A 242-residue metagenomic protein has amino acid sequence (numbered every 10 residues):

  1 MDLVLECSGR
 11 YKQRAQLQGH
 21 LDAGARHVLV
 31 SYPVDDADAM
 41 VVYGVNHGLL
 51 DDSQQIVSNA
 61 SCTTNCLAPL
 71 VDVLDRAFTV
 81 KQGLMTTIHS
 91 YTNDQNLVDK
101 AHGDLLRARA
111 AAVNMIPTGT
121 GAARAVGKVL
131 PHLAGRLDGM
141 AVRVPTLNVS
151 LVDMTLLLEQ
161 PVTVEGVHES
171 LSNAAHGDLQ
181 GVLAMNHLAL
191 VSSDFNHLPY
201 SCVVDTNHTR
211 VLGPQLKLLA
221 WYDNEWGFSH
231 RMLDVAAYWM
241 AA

Functional and structural regions predicted by a protein language model:
M1-A108, R210, M232-V235: N-terminal Rossmann-like NAD(P) cofactor-binding subdomain of oxidoreductases, focused on the glycine-rich
D2, E6, D153, D223: Acidic active-site catalytic centers that drive phospho-/nucleotidyl reactions and related ester hydrolyses
C7, H176, W239-A242: Short, cationic low-complexity segments
S8-G9, C62, T118, E159 (+1 more regions): Structured loop/turn residues at secondary-structure junctions
Y11, N65, V162, W226-G227: A generic structural signal for alpha-helix starts
S58, V113-N114, A220: A short N-terminal beta->alpha junction/helix N-cap motif
T79-Q82, T87-L216: C-terminal substrate-binding/catalytic lobe of Rossmann-fold NAD(P)-dependent oxidoreductases
P199-A242: NAD(P)-dependent Rossmann-like dehydrogenase/reductase catalytic/cofactor-binding core
